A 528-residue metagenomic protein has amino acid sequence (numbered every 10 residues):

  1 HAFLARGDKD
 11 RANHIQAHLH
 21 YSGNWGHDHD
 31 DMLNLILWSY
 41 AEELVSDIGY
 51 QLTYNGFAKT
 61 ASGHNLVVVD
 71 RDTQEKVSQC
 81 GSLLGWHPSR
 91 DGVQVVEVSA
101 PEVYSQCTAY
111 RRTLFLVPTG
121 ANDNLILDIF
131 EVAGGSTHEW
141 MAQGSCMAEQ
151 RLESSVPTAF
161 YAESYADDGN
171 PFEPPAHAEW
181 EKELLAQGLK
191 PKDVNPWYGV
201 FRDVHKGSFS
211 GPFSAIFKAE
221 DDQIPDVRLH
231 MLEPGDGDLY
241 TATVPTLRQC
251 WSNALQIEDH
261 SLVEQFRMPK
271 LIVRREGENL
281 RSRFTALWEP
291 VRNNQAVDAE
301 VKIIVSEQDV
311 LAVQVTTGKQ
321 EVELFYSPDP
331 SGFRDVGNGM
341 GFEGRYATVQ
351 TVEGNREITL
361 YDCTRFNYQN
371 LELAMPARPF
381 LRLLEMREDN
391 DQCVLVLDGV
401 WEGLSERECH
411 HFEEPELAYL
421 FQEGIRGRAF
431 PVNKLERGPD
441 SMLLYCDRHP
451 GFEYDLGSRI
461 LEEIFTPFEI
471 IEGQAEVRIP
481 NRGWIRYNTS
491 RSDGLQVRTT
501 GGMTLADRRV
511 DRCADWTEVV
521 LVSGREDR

Functional and structural regions predicted by a protein language model:
H1-Q187, K192-P196, E278-N294, V301-E307: Catalytic and substrate-binding regions of extracellular carbohydrate-active enzymes, especially polysaccharide lyases
A12-Y21, L44-G49, Q79-C80, A109-T113 (+6 more regions): Short amphipathic beta-strand/extended segments with alternating polar/hydrophobic composition
M32, V45-I48, L66, D72-Q74 (+9 more regions): Short, surface-exposed, polar/charged, turn-prone segments marking secondary-structure boundaries
A61-G63, L84-V98, A148-L152, H177-S210 (+1 more regions): A broadly tuned preference for mixed-charge, low-complexity surface segments
A159-T241: Glycine-rich (often Gly-Gly/Gly-Pro-rich) flexible segments and glycine-rich loop motifs, frequently accented by
S208-G318: Beta-strand-rich recognition/accessory modules
L271-R283, W288-R528: Non-catalytic terminal regions with compositionally biased, polar/charged low complexity
